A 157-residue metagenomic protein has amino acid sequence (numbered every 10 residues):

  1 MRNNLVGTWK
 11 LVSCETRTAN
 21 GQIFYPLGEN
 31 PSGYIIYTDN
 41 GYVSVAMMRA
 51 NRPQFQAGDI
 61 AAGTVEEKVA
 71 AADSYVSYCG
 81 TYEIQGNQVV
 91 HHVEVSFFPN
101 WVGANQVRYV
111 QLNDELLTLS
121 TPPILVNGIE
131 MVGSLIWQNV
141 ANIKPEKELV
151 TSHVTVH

Functional and structural regions predicted by a protein language model:
M1-C79, I84-H157: Lipid interaction determinants
